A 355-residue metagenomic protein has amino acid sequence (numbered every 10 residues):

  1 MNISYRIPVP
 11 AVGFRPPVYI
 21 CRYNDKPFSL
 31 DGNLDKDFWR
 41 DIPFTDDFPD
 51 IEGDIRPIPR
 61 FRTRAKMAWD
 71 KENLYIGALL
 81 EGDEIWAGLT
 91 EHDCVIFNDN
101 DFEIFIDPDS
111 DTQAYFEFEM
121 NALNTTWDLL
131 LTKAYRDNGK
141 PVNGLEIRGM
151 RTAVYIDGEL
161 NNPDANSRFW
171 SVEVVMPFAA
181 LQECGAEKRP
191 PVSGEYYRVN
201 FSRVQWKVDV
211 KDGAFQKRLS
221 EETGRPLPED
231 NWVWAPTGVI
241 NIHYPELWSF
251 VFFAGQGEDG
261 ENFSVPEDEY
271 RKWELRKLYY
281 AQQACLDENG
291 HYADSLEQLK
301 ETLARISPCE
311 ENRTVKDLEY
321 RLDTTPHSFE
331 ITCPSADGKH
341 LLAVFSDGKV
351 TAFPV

Functional and structural regions predicted by a protein language model:
M1-L286, G290, E310-K316, Y320 (+3 more regions): Structural preference for beta-rich elements and adjacent junctions enriched in aromatics
L30, A336, S346: Short, ordered coil/turn segments that flank beta-strands lining enzyme active or ligand-binding pockets
A293-E311: Short solvent-exposed beta->alpha transition segments
I331-P334: Short beta-strand segments that buttress and anchor functional surface loops
F345-V355: Short, low-complexity, Pro/Ser/Thr/Gly-rich segments in the mature regions of secreted, periplasmic
